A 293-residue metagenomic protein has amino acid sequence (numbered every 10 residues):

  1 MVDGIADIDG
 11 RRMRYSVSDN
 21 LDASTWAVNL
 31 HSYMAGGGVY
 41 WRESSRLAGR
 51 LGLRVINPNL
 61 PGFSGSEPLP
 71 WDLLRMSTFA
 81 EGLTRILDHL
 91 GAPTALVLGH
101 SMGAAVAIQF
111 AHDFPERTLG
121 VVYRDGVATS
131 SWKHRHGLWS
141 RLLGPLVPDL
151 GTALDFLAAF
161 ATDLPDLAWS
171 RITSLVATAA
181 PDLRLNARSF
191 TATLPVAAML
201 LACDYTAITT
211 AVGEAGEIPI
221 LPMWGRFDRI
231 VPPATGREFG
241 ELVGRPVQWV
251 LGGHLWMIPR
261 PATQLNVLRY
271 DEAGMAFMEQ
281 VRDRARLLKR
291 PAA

Functional and structural regions predicted by a protein language model:
R11-E67: Conserved HGGG/HGGXW glycine-rich cap/lid loop of the alpha/beta-hydrolase fold
R54-L98: Active-site loop/oxyanion-hole signature of alpha/beta-hydrolase fold enzymes
G99-G103, A107: Gly/Ala-rich beta-loop-alpha elbow adjacent to hydrolase catalytic centers
H112, L119-T152: Flexible "cap/lid" loop of the alpha/beta hydrolase fold
W132-H134, T152-A215: Conserved alpha/beta-hydrolase catalytic His-Asp/Glu region
G216, P222-W224: Short beta-strand/loop motif that positions the catalytic acidic residue of the alpha/beta-hydrolase fold
R226-V231, L255: Acidic catalytic loop of the alpha/beta-hydrolase fold
G244-A293: Catalytic active-site module of serine/aspartate enzymes centered on a nucleophile-bearing elbow/loop
